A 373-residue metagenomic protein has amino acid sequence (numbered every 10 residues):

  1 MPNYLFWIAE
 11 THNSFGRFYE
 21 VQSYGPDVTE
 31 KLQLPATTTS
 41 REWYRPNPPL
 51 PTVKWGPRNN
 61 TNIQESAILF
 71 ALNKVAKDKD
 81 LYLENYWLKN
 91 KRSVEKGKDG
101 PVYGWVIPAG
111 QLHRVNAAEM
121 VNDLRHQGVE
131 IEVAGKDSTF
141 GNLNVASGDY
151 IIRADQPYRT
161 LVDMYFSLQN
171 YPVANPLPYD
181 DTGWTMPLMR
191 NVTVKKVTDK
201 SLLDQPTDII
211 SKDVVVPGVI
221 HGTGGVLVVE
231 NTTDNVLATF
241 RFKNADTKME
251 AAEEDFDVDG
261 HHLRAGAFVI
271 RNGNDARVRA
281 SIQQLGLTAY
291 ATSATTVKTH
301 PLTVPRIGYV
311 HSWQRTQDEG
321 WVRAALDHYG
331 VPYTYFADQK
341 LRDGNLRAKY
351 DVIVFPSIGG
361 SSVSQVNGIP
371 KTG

Functional and structural regions predicted by a protein language model:
M1-G373: Intrinsic-disorder/low-complexity accessory segments
